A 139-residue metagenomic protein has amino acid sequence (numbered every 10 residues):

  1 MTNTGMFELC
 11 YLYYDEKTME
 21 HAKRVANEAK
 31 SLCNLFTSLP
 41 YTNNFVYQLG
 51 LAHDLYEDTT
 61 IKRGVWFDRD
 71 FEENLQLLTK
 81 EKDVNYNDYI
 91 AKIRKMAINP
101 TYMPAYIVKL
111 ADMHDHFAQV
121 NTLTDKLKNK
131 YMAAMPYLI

Functional and structural regions predicted by a protein language model:
M1-I139: Active-site helical microenvironments for divalent-metal-assisted chemistry
